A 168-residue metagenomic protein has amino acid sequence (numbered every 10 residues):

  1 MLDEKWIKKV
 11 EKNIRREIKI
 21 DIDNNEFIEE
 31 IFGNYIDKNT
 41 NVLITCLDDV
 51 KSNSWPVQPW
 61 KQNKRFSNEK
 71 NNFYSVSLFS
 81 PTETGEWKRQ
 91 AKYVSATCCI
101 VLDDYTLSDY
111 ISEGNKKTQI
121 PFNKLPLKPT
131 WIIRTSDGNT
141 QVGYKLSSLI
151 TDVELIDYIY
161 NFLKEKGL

Functional and structural regions predicted by a protein language model:
M1-C99, L107-Q119: DNA replication initiation on ssDNA origins
Y35-N39, N68-K70, K124-W131, K164-L168: Structural alpha-beta junctions
E86-K92, Q119-S136, L168: Catalytic micro-motifs at enzyme active sites that drive phosphoryl/nucleotidyl and oxygen chemistry
C99-V101, L163: Tryptophan-centric aromatic hotspots in well-structured domains and transmembrane helices
L102, K124-T151: Histidine-centered divalent-metal-coordination microenvironment in nucleic-acid enzymes
D103-Y105, L168: Acidic side chains
Y110-L125, L146-L168: Helical (often loop-to-helix) elements that flank the catalytic cores of nucleotide-handling enzymes
